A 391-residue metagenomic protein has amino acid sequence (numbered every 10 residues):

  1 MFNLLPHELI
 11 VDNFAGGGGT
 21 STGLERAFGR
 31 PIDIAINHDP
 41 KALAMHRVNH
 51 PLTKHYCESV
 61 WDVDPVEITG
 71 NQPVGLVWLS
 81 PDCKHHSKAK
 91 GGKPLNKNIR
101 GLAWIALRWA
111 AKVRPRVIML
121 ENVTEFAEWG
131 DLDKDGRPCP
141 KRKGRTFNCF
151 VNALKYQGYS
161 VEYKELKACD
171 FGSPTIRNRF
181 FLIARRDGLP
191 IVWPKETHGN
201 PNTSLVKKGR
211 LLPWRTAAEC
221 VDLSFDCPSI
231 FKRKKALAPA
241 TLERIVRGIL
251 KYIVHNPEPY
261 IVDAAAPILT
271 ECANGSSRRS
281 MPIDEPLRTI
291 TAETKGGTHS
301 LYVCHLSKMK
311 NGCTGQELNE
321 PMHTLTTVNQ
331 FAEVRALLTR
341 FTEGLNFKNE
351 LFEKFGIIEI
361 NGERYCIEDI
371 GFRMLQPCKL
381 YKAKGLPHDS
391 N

Functional and structural regions predicted by a protein language model:
L9-V11: Conserved beta-strand elements of the Class I
F14-G18: Class I SAM-dependent methyltransferase "Motif I" SAM/SAH-binding loop
P31-I34: Short beta-strand element of Class I
D39: Conserved SAM/SAH-binding beta-strand->alpha-helix loop
A44-T69: S-adenosyl-L-methionine
P65-L76, C83-K295, S300-T327, L337-F347: Class I S-adenosyl-L-methionine
S80, Y156, A292, T327 (+1 more regions): Glycine-rich, acidic and aromatic/proline-enriched surface loops and short helix-turn segments that act as binding
T314, G362-N391: FAD-binding beta-loop-beta segment adjacent to the flavin cofactor pocket
